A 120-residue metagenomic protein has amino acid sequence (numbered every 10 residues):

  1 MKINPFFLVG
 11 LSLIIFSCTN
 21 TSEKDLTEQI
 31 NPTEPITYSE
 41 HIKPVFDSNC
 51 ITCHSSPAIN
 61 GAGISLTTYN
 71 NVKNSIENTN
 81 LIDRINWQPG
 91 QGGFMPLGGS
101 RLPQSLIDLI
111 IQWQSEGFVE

Functional and structural regions predicted by a protein language model:
M1-S17: Sec-dependent bacterial lipoprotein signal peptides
C18-E120: Aromatic- and Gly/Pro-enriched helix-to-coil junctions and flexible linker segments
